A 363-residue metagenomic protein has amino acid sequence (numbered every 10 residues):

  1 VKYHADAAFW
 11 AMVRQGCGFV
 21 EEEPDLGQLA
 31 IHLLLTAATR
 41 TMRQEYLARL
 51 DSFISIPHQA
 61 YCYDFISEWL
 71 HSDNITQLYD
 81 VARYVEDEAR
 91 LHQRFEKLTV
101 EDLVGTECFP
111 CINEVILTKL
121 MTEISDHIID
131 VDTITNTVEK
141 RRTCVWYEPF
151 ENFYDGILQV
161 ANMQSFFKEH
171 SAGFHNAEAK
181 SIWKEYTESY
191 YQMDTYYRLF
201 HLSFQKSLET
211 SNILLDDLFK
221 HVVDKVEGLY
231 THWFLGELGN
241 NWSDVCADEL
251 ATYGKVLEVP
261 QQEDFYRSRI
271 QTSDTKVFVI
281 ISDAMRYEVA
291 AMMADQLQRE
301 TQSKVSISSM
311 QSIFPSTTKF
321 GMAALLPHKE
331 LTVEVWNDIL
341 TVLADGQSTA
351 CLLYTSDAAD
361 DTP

Functional and structural regions predicted by a protein language model:
V1-R94: N-terminal, non-catalytic alpha-helical interaction modules of very large eukaryotic scaffold proteins
D73, D87, V100-P110, L325: Terminal, contiguous helix-loop blocks that mediate binding/assembly
K119-V226, C246: Structured, charged N-terminal subsegments at the starts of enzyme catalytic cores and at intra-chain domain/subunit
F219, V223-G254: Long amphipathic alpha-helical scaffold segments
V259-T275: A short acidic-Thr-Gly-centered motif at the start of a beta-strand
D274-M293, L325: Beta-strand elements within well-structured catalytic alpha/beta cores of enzymes that handle phosphate/sulfate esters
D295-L331: Short, structured active-site-proximal loop/turn typified by the sulfatase FGly-forming signature C/S-X-P-X-R
Y354-P363: Single conserved hydrophobic/aromatic residue that forms the stacking wall/gate of nucleotide- or nucleobase-binding
